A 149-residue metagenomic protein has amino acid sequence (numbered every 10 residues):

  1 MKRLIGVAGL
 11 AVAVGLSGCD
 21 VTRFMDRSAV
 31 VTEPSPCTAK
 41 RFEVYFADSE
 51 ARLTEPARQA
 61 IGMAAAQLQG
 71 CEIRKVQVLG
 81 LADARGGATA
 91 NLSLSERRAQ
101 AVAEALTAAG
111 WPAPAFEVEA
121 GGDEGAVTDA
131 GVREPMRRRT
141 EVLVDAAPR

Functional and structural regions predicted by a protein language model:
M1-C19: Sec-dependent bacterial lipoprotein signal peptides
C19-R74, A147-R149: Periplasmic peptidoglycan-binding/tethering modules of Gram-negative envelope proteins
E43, Q77, E141-L143: Beta-strand secondary-structure signal
K75-L81: Glycine- and acidic-rich phosphate- and metal-coordinating loops
A82-R149: Periplasmic OmpA-like peptidoglycan-binding domain that tethers envelope proteins to the cell wall
